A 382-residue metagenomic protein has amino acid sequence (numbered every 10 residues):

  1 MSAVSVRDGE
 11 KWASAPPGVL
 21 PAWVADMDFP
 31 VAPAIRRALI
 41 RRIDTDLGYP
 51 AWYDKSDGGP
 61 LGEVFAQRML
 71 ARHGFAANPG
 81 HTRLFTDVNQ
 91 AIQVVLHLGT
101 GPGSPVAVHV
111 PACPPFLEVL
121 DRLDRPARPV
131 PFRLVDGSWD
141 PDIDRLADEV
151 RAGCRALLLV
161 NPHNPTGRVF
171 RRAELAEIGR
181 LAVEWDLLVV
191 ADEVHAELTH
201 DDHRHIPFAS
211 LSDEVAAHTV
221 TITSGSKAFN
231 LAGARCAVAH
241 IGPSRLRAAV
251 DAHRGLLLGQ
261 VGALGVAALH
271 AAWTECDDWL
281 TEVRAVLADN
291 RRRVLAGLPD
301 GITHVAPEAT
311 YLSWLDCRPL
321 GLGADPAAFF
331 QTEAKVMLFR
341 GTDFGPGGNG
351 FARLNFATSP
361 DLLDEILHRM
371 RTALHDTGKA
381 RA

Functional and structural regions predicted by a protein language model:
M1-D87, V94, R381-A382: N-terminal small-domain helix-loop-helix segment of the aminotransferase-like
G48-L181, E197-E214, V220: Conserved core of the PLP fold type I
P60, V64, A249-A252, E282-R293 (+1 more regions): A non-catalytic, amphipathic alpha-helix used as a structural packing/dimerization or gating element in enzyme scaffolds
V108, P129, A191, L338-R340: Hydrophobic residues in well-ordered beta-strands that form the structural core
D213, A217-A285, L374: Conserved core segment of the aminotransferase class I/II
V215, F329-L338, F344-A382: PLP-dependent enzyme catalytic core of the Aspartate aminotransferase-like
V266, H270, L287-L295, H304-C317 (+1 more regions): Conserved glycine-rich beta-strand-loop-beta hairpin in the small C-terminal domain of fold type I
